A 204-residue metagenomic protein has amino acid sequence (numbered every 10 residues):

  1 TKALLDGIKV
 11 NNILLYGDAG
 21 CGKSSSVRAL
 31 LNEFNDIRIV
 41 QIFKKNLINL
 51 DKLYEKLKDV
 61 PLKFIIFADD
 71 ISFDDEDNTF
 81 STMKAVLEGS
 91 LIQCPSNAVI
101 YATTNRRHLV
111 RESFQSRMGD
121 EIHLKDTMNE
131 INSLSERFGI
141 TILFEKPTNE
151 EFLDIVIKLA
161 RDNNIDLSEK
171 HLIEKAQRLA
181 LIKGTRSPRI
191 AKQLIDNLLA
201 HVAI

Functional and structural regions predicted by a protein language model:
T1-K2: N-terminal pre-Walker A segment at the start of P-loop NTPase domains
L5-K44, L53-D59: Walker A/P-loop
N11, P61-I65, C94-Y101: Loop/turn-to-beta-strand initiation segments
G20, N46-N49, I71-D74, I100 (+2 more regions): Conserved nucleotide-binding/hydrolysis micro-motifs of P-loop NTPases
K45-I71, S81-I92, H123-N129: Conserved alpha-helical scaffold flanking the Walker A/P-loop in AAA+ ATPase domains
D75-E121, D126: Conserved catalytic/switch belt of AAA+ P-loop NTPases
D120-N132, G139-L153: Conserved AAA+ ATPase "SRH/arginine-finger" region at the nucleotide-binding site
E145-I204: C-terminal alpha-helical "lid" subdomain
